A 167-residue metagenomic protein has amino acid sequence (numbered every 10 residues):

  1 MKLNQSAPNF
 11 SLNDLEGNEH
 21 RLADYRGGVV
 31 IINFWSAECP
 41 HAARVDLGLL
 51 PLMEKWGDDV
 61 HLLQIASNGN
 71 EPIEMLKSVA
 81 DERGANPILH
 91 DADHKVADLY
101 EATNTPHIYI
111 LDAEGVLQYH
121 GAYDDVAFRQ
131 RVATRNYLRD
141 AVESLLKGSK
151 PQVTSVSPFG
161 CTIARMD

Functional and structural regions predicted by a protein language model:
M1-L22: N-terminal "domain-start" segment that seeds a small globular fold
R21-P40, V142: Short active-site neighborhood of thiol/selenol oxidoreductases, capturing the structured segment around
G27-G28, H107, Y123-A127: A short acidic/small-residue loop/turn micro-motif
S36-D46, G69-N70, I108, G160-R165: Short, thiol/selenol-centered motifs that function as redox-active sites or metal-ligating centers
A43-R83, A92-L99: Structural microenvironment flanking redox-active thiols in thiol-disulfide oxidoreductases
V79-D112, L117-H120: Short, internal strand/loop/helix patches that form the active-site neighborhood or redox-interaction surface
A113, L117-D167: Thiol-/selenol-based redox modules, centered on thioredoxin-like and closely related oxidoreductase domains
